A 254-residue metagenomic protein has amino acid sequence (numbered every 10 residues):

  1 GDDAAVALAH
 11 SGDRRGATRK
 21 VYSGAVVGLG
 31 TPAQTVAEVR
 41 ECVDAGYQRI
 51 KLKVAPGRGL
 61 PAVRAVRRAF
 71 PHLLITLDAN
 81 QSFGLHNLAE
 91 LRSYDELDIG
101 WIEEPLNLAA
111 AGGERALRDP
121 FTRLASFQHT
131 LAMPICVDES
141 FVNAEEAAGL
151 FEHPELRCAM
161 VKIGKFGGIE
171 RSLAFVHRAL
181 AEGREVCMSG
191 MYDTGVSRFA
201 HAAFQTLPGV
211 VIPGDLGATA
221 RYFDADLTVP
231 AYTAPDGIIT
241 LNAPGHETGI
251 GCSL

Functional and structural regions predicted by a protein language model:
G1-I75, N80-L85, A89-D95, V229-L254: N-terminal capping/lid subdomain adjacent to the active-site entrance of alpha/beta enzymes
Y22-G24, G164, H201: Residue-level detector of intrinsically disordered/flexible regions characterized by low predicted structural confidence
A25, M160, D215-L216: Structural signal for conserved beta-strand scaffold positions within catalytic alpha/beta enzyme cores
G28, S140, A218-R221: Residues that form or immediately flank small-molecule/cofactor binding pockets and catalytic motifs
E38-E41, F175, E182, F204 (+1 more regions): Short alpha-helical scaffold segments that flank and stabilize functional sites
L52, G57-F199, F223-T233: Catalytic core of soluble alpha/beta enzymes
M191-L254: Flexible C-terminal active-site loop/helix
